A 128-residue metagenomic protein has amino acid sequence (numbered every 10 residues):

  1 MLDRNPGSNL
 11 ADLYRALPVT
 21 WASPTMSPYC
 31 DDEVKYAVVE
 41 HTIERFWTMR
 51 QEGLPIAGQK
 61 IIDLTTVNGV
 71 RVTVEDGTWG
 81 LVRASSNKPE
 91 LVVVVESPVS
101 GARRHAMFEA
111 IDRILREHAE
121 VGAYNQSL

Functional and structural regions predicted by a protein language model:
M1-S86, E90-V94, V99-L128: Phosphate-binding and adjacent anionic-ligand microenvironments
